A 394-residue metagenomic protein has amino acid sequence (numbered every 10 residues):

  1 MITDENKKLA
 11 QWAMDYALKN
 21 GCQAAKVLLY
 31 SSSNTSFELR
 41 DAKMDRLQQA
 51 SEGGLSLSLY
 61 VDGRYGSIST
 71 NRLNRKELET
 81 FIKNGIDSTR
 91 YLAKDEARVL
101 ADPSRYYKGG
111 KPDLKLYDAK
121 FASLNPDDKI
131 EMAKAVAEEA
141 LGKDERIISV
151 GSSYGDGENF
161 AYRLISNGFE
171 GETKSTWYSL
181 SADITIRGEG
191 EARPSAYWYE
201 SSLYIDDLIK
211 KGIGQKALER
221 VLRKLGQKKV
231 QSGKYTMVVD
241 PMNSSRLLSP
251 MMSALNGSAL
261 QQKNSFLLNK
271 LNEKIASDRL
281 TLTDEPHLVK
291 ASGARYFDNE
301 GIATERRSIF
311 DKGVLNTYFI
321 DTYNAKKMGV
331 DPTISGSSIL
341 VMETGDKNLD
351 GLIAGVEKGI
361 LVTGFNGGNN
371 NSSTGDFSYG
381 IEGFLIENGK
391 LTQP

Functional and structural regions predicted by a protein language model:
M1-R295, N299-I302, D311-V314, S338 (+1 more regions): Active-site bordering "gate/hinge" segments that shape substrate access to catalytic or cofactor-binding pockets
K270-P394: Dual-mode signal for accessory low-complexity, basic/Gly-rich regions
